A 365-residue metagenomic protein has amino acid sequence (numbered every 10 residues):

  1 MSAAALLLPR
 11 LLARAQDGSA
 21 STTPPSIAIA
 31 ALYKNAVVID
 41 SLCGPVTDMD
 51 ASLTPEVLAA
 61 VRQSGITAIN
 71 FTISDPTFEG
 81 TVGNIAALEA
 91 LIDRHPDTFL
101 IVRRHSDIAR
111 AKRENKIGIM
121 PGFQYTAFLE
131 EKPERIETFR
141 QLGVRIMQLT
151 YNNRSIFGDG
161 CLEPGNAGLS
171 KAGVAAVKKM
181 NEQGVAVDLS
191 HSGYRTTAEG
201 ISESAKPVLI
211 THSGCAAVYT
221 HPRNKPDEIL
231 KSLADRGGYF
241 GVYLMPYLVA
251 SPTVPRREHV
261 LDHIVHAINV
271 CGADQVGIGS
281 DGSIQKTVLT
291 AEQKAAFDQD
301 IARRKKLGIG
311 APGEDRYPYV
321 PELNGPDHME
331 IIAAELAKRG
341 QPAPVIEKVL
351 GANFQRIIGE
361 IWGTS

Functional and structural regions predicted by a protein language model:
S2-L12, Q16-G165, T220-S365: N-terminal hydrophobic targeting/anchoring segments and the immediately downstream early-domain regions of hydrolases
F128-E130, Q141-R223: Divalent metal-binding pocket/active-site signature
